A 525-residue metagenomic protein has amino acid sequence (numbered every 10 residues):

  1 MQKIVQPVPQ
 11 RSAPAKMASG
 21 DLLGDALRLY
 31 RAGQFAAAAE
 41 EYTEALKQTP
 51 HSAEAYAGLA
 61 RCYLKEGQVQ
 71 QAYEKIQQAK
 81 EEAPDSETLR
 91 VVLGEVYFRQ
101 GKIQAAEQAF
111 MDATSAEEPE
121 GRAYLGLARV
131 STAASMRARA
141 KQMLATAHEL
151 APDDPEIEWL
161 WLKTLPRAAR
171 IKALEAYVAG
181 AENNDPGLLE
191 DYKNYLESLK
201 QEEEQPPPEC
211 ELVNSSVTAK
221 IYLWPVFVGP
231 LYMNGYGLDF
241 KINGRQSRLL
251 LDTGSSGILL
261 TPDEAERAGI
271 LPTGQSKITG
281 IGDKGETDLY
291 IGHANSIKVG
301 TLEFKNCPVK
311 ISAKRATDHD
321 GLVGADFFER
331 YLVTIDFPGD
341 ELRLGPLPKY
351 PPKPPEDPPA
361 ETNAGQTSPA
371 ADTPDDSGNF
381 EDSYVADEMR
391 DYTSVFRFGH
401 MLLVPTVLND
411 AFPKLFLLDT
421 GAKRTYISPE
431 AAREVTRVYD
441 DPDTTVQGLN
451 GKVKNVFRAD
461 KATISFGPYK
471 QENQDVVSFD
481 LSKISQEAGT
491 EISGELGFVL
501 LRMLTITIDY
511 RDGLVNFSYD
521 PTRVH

Functional and structural regions predicted by a protein language model:
M1-G20, G24, R28-R31, A36-E40 (+7 more regions): Pepsin/retropepsin-fold aspartyl endopeptidases
